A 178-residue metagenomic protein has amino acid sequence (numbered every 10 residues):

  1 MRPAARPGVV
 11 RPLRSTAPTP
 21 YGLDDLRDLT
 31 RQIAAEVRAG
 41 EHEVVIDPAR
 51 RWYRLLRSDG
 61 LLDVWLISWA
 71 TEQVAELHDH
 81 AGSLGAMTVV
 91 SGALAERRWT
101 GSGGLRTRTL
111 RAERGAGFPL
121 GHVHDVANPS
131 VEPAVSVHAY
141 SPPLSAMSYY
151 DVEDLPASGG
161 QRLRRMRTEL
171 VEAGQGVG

Functional and structural regions predicted by a protein language model:
M1-R38: N-terminal leader/capping segments at the start of a protein or of a new domain
H42-Q73: A short glycine-rich, His/Asp/Glu-containing loop-to-beta-strand
W65-H80, P119-G121: Conserved short histidine dyad/triad with adjacent acidic residue
T71, G82-R97: Glycine- and acidic-residue-biased ligand/ion/polar-headgroup-sensing regions
D79-A81, T88, N128-S130: Short glycine/proline-enriched turns and hinge-like loops at secondary-structure junctions
A86, R98-H124: Short acidic-glycine-tyrosine-enriched beta hairpin
P119-A146: Ligand-binding loop in jelly-roll beta-barrel domains
P142-G178: Conserved double-stranded beta-helix
